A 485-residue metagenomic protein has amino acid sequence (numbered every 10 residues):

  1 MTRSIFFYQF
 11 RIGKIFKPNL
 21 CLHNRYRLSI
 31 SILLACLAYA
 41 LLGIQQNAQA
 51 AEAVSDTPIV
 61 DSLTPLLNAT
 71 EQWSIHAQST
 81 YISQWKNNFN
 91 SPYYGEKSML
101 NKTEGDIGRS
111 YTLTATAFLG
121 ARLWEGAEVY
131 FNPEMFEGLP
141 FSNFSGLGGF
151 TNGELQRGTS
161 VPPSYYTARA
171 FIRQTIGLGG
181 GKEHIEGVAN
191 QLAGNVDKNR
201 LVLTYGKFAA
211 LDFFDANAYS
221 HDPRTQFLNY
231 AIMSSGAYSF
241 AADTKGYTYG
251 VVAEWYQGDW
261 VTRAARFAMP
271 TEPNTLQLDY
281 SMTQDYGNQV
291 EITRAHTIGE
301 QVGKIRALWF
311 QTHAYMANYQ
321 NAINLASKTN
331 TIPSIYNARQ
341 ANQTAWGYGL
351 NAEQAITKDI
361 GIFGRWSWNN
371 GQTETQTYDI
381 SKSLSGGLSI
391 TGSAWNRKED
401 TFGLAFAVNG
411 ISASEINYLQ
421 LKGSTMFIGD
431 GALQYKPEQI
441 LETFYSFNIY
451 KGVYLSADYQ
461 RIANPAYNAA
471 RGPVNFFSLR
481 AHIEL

Functional and structural regions predicted by a protein language model:
T2-F10, F16, L22, A35-L37 (+5 more regions): N-terminal periplasmic/intermembrane-space "pro-region" immediately following the signal or transit peptide
L63-I75, N87-N88, G120-V129, G177-R200 (+6 more regions): Short loop/turn motifs that connect adjacent beta-strands in outer-membrane beta-barrel proteins
W73, Y111-A117, Y166-A170, L201 (+8 more regions): Hydrophobic, lipid-facing positions within transmembrane beta-strands of outer-membrane proteins
I75, S79-S83, F131-M135, L203-K207 (+7 more regions): Transmembrane beta-barrel strands of outer-membrane/channel proteins
Y81, A121-L123, P133, Q174-I176 (+8 more regions): Residue-level signature of outer-membrane beta-barrel architecture
G146-P162, G181-G287, E291, S334 (+1 more regions): Surface-exposed coil loops of outer-membrane beta-barrel proteins
R169-G181, L404, P473-L485: Outer-membrane beta-barrel "beta-signal"
T293, L308-N342, F363, N370 (+2 more regions): Outer membrane beta-barrel transmembrane domains
